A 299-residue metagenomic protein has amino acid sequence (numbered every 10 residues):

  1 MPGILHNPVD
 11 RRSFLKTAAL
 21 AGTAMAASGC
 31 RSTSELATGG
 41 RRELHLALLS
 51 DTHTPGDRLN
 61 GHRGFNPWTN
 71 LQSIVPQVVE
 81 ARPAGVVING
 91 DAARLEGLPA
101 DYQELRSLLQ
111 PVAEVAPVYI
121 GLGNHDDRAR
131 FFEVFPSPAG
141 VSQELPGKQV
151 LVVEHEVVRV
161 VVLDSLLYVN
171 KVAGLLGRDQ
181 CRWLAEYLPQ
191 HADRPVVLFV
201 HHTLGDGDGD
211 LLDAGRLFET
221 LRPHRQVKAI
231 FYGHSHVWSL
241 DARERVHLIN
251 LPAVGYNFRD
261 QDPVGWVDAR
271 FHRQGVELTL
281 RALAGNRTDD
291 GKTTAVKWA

Functional and structural regions predicted by a protein language model:
M1-D10: N-terminal secretory signal peptides
D10-A27: N-terminal export leaders
S32-Y102, D193: N-terminal active-site segment of His-dependent metallophosphoesterases
T38-G40, L98-A185, P189-Q190, P195 (+3 more regions): Extended active-site neighborhood of metal-dependent phosphoesterases/phosphodiesterases
G40, R270-A299: A short C-terminal boundary segment appended to hydrolase-like catalytic domains
L49-S50, V86-G90, V118-G123, V197-V200 (+2 more regions): Active-site neighborhood of phospho(di)ester-bond hydrolases with catalytic His/Asp-centered motifs
N60, A92-A93, L166-L175, T203-D206: Surface-exposed cleft-lining segments at the edges of enzyme active sites
H191-G207: Short acidic, glycine-rich surface-loop motifs adjacent to enzyme active sites
